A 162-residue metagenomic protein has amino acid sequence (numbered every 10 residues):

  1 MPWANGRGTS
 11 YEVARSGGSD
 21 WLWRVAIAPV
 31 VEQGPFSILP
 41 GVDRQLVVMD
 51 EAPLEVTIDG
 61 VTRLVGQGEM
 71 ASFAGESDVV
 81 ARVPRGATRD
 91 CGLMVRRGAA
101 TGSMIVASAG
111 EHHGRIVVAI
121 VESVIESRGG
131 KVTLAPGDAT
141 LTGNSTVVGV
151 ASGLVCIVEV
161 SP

Functional and structural regions predicted by a protein language model:
M1-P162: Jelly-roll (double-stranded beta-helix
